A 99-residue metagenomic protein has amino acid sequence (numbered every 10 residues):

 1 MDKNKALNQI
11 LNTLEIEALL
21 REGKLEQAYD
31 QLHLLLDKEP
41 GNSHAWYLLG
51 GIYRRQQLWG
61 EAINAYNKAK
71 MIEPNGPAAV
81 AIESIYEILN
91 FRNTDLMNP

Functional and structural regions predicted by a protein language model:
P40, E73-P74: Short coil turns that delineate tetratricopeptide repeat
